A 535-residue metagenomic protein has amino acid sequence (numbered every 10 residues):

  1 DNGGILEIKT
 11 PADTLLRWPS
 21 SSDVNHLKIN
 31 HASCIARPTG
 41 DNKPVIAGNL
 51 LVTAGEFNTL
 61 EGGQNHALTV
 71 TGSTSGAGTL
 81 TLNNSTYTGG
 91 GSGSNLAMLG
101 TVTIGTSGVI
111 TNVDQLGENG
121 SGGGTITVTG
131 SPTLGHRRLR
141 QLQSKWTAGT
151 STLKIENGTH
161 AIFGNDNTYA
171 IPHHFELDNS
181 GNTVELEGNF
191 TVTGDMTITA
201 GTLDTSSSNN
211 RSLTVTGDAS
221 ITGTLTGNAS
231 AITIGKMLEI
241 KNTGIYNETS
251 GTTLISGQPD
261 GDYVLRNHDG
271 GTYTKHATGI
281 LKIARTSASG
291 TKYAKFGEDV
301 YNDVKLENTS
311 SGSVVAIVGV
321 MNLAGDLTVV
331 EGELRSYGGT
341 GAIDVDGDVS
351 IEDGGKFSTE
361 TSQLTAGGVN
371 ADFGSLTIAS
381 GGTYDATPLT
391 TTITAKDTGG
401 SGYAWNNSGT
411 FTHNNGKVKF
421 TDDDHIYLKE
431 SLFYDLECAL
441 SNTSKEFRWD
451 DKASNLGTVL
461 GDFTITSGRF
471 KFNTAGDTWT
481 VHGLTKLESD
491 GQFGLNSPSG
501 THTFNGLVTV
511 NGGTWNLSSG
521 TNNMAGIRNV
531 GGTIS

Functional and structural regions predicted by a protein language model:
D1-V45, L51-T191, T197-N322, D326-T458 (+1 more regions): Extracellular beta-strand-rich, repetitive "passenger/adhesive" scaffolds that bind or process carbohydrates
